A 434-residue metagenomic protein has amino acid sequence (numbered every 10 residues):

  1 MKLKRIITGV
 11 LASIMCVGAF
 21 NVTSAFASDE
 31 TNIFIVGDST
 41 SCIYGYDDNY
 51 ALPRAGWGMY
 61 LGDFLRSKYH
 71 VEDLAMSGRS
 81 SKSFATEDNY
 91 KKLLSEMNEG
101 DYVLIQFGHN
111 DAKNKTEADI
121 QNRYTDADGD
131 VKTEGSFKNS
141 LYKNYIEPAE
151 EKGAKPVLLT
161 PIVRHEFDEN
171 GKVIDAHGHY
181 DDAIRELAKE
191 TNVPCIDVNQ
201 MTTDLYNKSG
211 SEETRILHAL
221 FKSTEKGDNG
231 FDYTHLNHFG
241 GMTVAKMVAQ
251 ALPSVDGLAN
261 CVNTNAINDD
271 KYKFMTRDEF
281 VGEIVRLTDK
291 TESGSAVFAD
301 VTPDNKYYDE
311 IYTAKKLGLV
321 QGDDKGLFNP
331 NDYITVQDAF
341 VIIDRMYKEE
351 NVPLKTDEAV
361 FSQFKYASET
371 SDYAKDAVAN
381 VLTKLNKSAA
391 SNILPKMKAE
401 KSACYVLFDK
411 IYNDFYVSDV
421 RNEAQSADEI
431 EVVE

Functional and structural regions predicted by a protein language model:
K4-A19: Sec-dependent N-terminal signal peptides
V17-D29: Sec-dependent signal peptide cleavage junction
F26-A75, K91-Y102: Serine-esterase "nucleophile elbow" of acetyl-processing enzymes
I43-P53, A75-S83, A118-E134: Acidic/histidine-rich helix-loop elements that form or flank divalent-metal/phosphate-binding sites at the catalytic
I43-Y50, D128-S136, Y145-A149, E169-D175 (+6 more regions): Second-shell loop/turn segments in exported
G62, R66, N98, Y102 (+11 more regions): Sec-exported extracytoplasmic/periplasmic mature domains
K92-Y233, M242, K246-P253: Alpha-helical cap/lid subdomain in secreted, periplasmic, or secretory-pathway luminal O-acyl-processing enzymes
T264-D309, K316-Q337, R345-A374, K387-K401 (+1 more regions): Feature responds to low-complexity, polar/acidic, surface-exposed segments characteristic of secreted/exported proteins
